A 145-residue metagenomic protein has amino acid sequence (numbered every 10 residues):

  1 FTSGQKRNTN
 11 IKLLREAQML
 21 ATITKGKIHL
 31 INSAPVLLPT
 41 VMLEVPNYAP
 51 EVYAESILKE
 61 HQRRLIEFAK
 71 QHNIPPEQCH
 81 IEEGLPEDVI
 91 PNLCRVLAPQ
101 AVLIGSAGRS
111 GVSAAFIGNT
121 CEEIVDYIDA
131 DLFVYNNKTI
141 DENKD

Functional and structural regions predicted by a protein language model:
F1-N47, E51, E55, Y127-I128 (+2 more regions): Small/aliphatic-rich secondary-structure junction motif
L14, E55-I66: Short, surface-exposed alpha-helical segments at coil->helix boundaries
A21, A69-H72, C94, V125: A generic structural signal for well-ordered alpha-helical segments
R64, P86-P91, T120: Short acidic active-site motifs
F68-N73, E82, P91-N92, R109-V112: Flexible loop/N-cap segments at domain edges
E77-C79: Rossmann-fold cofactor-recognition segment
I81-E83, N136: Short loop/edge segments at beta-strand edges and connector loops that shape dinucleotide/nucleotide cofactor-binding
N92-D145: Gly/Ser-rich helix-loop-strand patches that form or flank binding pockets for ribonucleotide-derived cofactors
